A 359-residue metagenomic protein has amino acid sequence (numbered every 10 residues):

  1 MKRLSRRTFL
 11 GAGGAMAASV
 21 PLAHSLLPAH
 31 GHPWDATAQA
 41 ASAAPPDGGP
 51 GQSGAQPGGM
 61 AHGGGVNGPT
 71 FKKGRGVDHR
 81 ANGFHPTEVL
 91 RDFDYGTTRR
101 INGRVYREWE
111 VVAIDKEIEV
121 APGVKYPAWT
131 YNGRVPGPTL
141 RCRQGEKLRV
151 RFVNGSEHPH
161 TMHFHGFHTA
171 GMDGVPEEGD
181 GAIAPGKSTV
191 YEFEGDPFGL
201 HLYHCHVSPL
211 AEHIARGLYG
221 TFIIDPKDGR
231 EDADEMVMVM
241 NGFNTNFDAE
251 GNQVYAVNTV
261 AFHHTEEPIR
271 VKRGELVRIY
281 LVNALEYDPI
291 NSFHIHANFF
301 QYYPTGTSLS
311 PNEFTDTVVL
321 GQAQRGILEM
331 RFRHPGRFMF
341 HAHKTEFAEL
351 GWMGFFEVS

Functional and structural regions predicted by a protein language model:
K2-S359: Copper-binding active sites and cupredoxin-like electron-transfer domains, recognizing His/Cys-rich ligand loops
